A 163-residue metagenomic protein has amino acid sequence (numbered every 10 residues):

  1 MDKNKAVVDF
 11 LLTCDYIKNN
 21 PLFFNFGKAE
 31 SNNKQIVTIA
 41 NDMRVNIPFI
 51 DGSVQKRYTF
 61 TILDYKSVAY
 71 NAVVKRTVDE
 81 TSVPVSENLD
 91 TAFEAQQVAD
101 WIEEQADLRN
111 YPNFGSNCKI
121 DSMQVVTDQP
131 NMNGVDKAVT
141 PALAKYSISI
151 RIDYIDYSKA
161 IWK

Functional and structural regions predicted by a protein language model:
M1-G27, R44-K163: Charged, amphipathic alpha-helical segments and their flanking helix caps
N32-D42: Charged, often glycine-rich, active-site loop that binds/positions anionic groups
